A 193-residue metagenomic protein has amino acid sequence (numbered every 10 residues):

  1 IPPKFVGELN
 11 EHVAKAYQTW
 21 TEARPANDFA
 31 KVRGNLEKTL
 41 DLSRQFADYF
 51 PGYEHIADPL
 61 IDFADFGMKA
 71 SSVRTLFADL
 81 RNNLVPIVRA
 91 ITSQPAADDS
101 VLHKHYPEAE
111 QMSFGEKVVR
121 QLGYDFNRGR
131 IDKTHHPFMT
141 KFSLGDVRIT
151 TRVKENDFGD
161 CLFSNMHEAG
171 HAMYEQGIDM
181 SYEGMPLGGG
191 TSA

Functional and structural regions predicted by a protein language model:
I1-K15: A contiguous, low-structure linker/loop signature
H12-D160: Contiguous, non-catalytic segments that form substrate-binding/exosite surfaces or channel walls
P51, F158-M180: Active-site recognition of the HExxH zinc-binding catalytic motif
S93-Q94, G145, Q176-G184: Short acidic (Asp/Glu) and glycine-rich catalytic loops that position anionic groups and cofactors
D132, H136, Y182, P186-L187: Flexible domain-boundary/linker segments
V153-E155, H171-Y174, P186-G188: Short, surface-exposed linear patches
G189-A193: Post-HExxH zinc-binding segment in Zn-dependent metallohydrolases
